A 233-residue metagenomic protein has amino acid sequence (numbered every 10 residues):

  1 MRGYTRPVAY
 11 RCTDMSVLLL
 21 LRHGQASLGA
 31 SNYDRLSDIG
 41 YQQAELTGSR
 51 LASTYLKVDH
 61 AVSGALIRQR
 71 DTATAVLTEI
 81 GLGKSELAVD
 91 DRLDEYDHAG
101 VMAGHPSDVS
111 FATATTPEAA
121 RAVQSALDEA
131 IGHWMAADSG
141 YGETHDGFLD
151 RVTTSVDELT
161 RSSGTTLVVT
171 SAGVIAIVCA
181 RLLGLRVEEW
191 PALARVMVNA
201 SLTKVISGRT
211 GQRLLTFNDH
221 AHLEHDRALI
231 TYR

Functional and structural regions predicted by a protein language model:
R2-D14, E95-E118, R161-T165, A180-R233: Acidic, low-complexity terminal tails and accessory targeting/binding regions of phosphate-metabolizing enzymes
R2-Y10, G48-S125: Phosphate-coordination/substrate-recognition cap region in phosphate-metabolizing enzymes
V17-L19, G24-E79, E143-T153: Loop-to-helix element that buttresses phosphate recognition and phosphoryl-transfer chemistry
L19, A88-D90, L215: General small-molecule cofactor/ligand-binding pocket signal
A26, V174-I175: Short active-site segment of divalent metal-dependent hydrolases/proteases that encodes the spacing between
A65-L66, R92, G164, V168-V174 (+1 more regions): Short, well-ordered beta-to-alpha junction loops that form the rim of enzyme active sites and present histidine/acidic
T113-G147: Short glycine/proline- and acidic residue-enriched helix-loop micro-motifs that form flexible lids or anion-recognition
D138-T166: A mid-sequence, solvent-exposed acidic-amphipathic segment
